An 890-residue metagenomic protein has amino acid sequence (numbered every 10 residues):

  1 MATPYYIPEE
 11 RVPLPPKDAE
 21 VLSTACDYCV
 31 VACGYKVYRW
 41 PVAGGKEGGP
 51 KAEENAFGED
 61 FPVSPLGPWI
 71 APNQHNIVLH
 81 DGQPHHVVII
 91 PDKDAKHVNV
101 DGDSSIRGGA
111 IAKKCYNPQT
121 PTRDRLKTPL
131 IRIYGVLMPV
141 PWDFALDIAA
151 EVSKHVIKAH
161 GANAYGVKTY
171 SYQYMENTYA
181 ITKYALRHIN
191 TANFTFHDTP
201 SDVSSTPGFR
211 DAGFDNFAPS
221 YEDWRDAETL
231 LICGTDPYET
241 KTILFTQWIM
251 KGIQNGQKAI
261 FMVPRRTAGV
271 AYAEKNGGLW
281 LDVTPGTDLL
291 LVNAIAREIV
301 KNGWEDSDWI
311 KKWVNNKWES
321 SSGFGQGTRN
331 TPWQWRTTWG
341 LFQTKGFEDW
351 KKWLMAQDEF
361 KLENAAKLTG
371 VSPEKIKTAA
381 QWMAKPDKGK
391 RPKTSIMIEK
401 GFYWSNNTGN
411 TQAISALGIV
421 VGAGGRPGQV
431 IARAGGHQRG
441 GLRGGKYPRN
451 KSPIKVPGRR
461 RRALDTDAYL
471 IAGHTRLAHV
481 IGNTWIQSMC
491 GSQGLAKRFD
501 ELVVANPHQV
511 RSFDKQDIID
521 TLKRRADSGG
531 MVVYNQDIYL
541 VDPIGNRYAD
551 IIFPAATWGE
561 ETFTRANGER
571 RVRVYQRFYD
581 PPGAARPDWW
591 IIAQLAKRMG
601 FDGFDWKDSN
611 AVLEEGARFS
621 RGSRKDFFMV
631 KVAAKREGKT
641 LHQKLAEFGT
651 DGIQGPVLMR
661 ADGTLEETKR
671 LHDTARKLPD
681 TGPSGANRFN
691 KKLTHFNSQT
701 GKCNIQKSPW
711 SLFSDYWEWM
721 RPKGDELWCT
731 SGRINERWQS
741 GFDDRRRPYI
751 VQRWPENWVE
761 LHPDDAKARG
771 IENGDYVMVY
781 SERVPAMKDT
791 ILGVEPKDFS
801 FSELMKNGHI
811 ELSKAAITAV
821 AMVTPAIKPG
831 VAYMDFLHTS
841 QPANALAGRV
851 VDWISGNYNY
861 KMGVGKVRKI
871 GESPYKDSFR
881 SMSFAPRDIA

Functional and structural regions predicted by a protein language model:
M1-W304, N316, N330, K345 (+11 more regions): N-terminal export/assembly segments and adjacent metallocofactor-ligating motifs of anaerobic energy-metabolism
A145-Y165, S220-T229, W353-Q357, K377-S395 (+1 more regions): Glycine-rich phosphate/diphosphate-binding loops that line cofactor/substrate pockets in enzymes
Y179-K251, N255-M262, G269, L290 (+2 more regions): Extended redox/cofactor-interaction regions of prokaryotic respiratory oxidoreductases
V270-G389: Long, well-ordered, tryptophan-enriched scaffold segments
N276-D282, P554-A556, R570-P581, R746 (+1 more regions): Short beta-alpha connecting loops at secondary-structure transitions that line or flank enzyme active sites
F342-R462: Active-site phosphate/pyrophosphate-binding segments
G559-P581, I591-A596, V823: Glycine/threonine-rich phosphate-binding loop and adjacent beta-strand/alpha-helix elements that clamp
D588-L641, S740, D744-A890: Long, contiguous, secondary-structure-rich segments that constitute the structural scaffold of globular domains
